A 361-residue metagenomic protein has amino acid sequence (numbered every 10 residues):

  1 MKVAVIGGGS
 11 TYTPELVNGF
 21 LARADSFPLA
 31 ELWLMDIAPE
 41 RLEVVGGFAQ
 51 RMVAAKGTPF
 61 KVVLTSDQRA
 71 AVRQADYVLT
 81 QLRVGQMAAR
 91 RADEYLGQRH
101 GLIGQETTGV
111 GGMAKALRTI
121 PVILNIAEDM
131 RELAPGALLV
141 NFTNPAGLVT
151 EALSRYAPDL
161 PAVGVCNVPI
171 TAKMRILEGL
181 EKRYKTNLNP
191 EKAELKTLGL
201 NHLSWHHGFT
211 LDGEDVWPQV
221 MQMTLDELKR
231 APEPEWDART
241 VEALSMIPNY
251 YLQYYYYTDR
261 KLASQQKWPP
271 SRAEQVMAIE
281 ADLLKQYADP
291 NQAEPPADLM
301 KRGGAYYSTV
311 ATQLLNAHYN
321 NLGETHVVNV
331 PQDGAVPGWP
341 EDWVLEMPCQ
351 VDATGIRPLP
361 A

Functional and structural regions predicted by a protein language model:
V3-L32: N-terminal Rossmann-like dinucleotide-binding module
P14, L138, F142-D212: Rossmann-fold dinucleotide-binding core
A24-F27, V53-P59, A157-P158, R183-L188: Short helix-capping segments at alpha-helix termini
D25-M52: NAD(P)-binding Rossmann-fold cofactor-contacting core
K61-Q74: Short acidic low-complexity segments
R73, L79-T80, N141: Redox-cofactor binding/interface segments in oxidoreductases and associated redox assembly factors
V84, A88-A157: Rossmann-fold NAD(P)-binding glycine/threonine-rich loop
Y184-A361: Long, compositionally biased stretches enriched for glycine and/or charged residues
